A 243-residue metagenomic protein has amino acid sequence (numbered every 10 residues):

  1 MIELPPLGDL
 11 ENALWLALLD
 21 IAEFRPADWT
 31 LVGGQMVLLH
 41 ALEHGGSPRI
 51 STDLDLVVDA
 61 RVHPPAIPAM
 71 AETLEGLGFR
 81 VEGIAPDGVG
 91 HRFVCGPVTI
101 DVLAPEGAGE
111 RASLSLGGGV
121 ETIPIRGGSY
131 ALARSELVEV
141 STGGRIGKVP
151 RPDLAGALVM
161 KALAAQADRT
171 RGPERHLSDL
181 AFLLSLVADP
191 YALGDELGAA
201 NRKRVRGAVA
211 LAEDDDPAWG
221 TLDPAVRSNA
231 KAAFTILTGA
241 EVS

Functional and structural regions predicted by a protein language model:
M1-S243: Compositionally biased terminal segments of proteins
